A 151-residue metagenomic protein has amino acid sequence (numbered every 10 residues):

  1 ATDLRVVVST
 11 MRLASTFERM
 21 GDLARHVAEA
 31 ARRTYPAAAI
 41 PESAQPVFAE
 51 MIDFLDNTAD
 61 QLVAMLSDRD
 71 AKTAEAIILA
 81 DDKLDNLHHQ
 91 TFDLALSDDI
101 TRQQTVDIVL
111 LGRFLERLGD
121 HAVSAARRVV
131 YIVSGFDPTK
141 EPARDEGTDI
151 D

Functional and structural regions predicted by a protein language model:
A1-D151: Cytosolic, long alpha-helical scaffolding segments
